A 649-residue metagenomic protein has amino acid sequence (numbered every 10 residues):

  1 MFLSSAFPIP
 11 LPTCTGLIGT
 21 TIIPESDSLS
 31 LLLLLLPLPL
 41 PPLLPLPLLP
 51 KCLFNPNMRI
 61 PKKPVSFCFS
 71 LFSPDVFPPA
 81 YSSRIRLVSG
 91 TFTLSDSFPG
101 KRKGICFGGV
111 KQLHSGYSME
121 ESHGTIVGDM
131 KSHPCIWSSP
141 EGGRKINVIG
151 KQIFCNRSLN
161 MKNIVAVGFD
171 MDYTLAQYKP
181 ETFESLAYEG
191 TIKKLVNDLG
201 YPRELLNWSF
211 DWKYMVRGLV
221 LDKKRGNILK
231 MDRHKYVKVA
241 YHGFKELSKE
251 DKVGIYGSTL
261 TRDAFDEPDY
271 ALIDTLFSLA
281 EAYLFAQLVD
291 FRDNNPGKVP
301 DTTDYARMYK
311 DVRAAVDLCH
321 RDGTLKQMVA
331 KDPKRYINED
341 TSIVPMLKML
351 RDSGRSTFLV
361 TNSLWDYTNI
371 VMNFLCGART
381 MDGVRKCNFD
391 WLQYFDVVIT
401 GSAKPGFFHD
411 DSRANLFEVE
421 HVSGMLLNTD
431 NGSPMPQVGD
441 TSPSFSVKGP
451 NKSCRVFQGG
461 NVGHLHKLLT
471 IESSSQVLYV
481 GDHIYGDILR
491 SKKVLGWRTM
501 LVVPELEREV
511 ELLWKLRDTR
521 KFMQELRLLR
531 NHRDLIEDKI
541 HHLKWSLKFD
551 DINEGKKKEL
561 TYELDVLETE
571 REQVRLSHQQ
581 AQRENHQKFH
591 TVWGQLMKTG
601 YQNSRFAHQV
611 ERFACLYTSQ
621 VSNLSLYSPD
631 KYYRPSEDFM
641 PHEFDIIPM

Functional and structural regions predicted by a protein language model:
M1-G19, E25-G90: N-terminal chloroplast transit peptides
F2-A6, R59-M649: HAD-like aspartate-dependent phosphatase fold
